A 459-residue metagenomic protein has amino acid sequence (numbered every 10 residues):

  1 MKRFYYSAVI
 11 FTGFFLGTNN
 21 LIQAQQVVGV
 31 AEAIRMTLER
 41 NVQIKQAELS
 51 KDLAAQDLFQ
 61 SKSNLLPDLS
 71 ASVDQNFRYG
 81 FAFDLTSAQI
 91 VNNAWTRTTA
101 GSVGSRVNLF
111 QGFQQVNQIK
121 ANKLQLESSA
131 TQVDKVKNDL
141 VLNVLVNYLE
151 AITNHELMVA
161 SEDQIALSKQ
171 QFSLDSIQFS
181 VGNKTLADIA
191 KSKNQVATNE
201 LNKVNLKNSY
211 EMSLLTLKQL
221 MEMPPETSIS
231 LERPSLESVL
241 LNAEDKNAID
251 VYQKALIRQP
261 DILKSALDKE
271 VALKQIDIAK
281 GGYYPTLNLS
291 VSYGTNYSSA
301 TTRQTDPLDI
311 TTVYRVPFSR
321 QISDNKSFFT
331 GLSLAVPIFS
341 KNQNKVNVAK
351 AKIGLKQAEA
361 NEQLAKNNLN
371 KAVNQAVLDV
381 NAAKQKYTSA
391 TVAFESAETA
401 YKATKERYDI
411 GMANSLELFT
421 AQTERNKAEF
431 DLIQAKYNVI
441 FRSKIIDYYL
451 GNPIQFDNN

Functional and structural regions predicted by a protein language model:
M1-A31, L38-N41, D457-N459: Bacterial Sec-dependent N-terminal signal peptides
K2, D139-K254, D379, R425: Periplasmic alpha-helical coiled-coil/stalk elements that build and connect Gram-negative outer-membrane
I22-S70, D74, G80, P225 (+3 more regions): Bacterial Sec-pathway N-terminal export signals of envelope proteins
Q23, Y79, L215, D431-N459: Acidic, low-complexity, intrinsically disordered peripheral segments
Q25-N147, L287, N342-K345, L355: Short flexible linkers and secondary-structure junctions
K45-L49, K62-S63, W95, L109-K137 (+5 more regions): Sec/SRP-type N-terminal targeting helices
S72-V107, P234-A243, D277, S290-V336 (+1 more regions): Small/polar, glycine/serine/threonine/aspartate-rich low-complexity segments that form flexible
F179-N183, Y408-M412, Y449: A short glycine-centered flexible hinge/capping loop motif at secondary-structure junctions
